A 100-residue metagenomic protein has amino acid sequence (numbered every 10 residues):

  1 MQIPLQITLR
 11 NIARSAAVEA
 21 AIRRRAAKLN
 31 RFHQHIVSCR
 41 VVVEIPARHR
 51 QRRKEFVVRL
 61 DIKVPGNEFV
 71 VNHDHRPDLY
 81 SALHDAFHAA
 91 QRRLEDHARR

Functional and structural regions predicted by a protein language model:
M1-R100: N-terminal, polar/charged subdomain of small-to-medium soluble alpha/beta proteins
